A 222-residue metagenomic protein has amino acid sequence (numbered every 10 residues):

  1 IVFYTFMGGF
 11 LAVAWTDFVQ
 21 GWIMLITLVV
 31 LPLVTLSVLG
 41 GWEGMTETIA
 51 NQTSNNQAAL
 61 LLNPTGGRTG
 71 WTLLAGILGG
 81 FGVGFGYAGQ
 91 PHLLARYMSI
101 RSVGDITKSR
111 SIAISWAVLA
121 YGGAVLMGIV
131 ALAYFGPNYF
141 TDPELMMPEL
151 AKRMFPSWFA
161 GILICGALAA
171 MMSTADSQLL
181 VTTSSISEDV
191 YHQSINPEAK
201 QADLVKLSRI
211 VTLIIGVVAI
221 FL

Functional and structural regions predicted by a protein language model:
I1-G21, R96-S102: Membrane-water interface regions at transmembrane-helix termini and the short interhelical loops of multi-pass membrane
I1-T5, G79-G86, L168-D176, S208: Helix-loop-helix module between adjacent transmembrane segments
I1-V2, Q20-M24, L28-L31, I114-A117 (+4 more regions): Residue-level recognition of pore/gate-forming positions within transmembrane alpha-helices of multi-pass
T5-L11, G41, M127-V130, Y134-N138 (+2 more regions): Transmembrane helix-loop junctions in multi-pass membrane proteins
W15-F18, S99, K108-S115, I164-A167 (+1 more regions): Internal alpha-helical transmembrane segments of multi-pass membrane proteins, especially GPCRs
W22-G161: Loop-to-helix junctions at membrane interfaces in multi-pass transport proteins
F159-H192: Membrane-helix boundary/coupling elements in multi-pass transport proteins
S187-L222: Loop-to-transmembrane helix boundary motifs in multi-pass membrane proteins
